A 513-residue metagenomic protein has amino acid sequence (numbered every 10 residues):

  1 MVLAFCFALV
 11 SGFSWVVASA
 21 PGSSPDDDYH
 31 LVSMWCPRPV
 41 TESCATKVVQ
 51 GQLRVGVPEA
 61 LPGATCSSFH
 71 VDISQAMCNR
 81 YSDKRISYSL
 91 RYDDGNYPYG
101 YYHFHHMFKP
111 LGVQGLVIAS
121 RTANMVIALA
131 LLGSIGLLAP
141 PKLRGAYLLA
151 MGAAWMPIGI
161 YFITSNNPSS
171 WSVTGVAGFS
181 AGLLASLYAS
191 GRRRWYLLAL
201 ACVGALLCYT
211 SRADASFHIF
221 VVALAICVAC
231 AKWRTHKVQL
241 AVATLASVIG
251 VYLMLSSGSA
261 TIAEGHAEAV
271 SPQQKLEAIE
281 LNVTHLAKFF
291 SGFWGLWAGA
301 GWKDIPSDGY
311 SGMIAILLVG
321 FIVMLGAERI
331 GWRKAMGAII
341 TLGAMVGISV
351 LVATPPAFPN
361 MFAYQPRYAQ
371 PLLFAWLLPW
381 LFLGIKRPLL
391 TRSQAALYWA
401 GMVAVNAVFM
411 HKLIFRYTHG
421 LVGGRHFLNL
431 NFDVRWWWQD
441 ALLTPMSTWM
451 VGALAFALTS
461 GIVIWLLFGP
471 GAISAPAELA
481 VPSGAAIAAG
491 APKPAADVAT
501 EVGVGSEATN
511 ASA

Functional and structural regions predicted by a protein language model:
M1-D27, W35-I73, L245-A260, M345-S349 (+1 more regions): Transmembrane signal-anchor helices characteristic of membrane glycosylation enzymes that use polyprenol
R38-Q114: Interfacial juxtamembrane loops and adjacent helix segments that form the catalytic/substrate-binding surfaces
A119-K142: Transmembrane-helix motifs of polytopic, lipid-linked glycan transferases
T164-S172: Short acidic/glycine- and proline-prone juxtamembrane loop motifs at membrane-interface regions of multi-pass membrane
A185-S190, S216-S247: Perimembrane helix-loop-helix junctions
Y196-A213, H218-L224: Membrane-interface alpha helices of multi-pass inner-membrane proteins
A229-C230, V251, I262-K275, Q394-I487 (+1 more regions): Transmembrane helical bundles and short interhelical boundary loops of multi-pass, membrane-embedded
A241, Y252-R329, F432-A453: Membrane-lumen/periplasm interface segments of multi-pass, membrane-embedded glycan/lipid transferases
